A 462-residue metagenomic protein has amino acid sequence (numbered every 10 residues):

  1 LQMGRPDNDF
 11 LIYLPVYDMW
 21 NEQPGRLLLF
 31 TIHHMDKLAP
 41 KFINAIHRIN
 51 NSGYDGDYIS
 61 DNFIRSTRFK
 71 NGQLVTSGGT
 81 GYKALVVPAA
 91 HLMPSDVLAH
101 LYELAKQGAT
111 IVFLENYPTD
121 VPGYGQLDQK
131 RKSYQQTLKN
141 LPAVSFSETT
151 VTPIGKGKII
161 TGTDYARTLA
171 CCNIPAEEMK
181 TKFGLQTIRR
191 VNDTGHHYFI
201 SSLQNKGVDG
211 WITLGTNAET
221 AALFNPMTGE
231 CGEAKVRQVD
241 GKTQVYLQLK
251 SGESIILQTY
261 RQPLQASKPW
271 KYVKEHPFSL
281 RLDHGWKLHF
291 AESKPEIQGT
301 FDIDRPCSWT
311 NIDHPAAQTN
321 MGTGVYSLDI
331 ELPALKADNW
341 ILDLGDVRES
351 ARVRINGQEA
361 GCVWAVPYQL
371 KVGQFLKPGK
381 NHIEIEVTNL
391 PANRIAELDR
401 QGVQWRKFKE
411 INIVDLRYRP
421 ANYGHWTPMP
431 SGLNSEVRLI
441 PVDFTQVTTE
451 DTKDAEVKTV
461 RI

Functional and structural regions predicted by a protein language model:
L1-T323, E331-A337, V372, I440: Carbohydrate-binding surfaces of carbohydrate-active enzymes
T213, I330-N356, I383-V387: Aromatic-lined ligand-binding clefts that engage carbohydrates, nucleic acids, or primary amines
S254-I255, W340, P378-W405: Short, well-structured beta-strand segments enriched in hydrophobic/aromatic residues within extracellular or lumenal
Q262-W286, L390-P441: Glycine/proline-rich low-complexity spacer/linker segments in large multi-domain proteins
E331, L370-K380, P391, I440-V442: Short, surface-exposed tryptophan/glycine-enriched loops that mediate extracellular molecular recognition
A360-G361: Short hydrophobic beta-strand segments in globular cytosolic domains
W364-Y368: A beta-strand/beta-hairpin structural motif
T448-I462: Short, low-complexity, charge-dense intrinsically disordered segments
